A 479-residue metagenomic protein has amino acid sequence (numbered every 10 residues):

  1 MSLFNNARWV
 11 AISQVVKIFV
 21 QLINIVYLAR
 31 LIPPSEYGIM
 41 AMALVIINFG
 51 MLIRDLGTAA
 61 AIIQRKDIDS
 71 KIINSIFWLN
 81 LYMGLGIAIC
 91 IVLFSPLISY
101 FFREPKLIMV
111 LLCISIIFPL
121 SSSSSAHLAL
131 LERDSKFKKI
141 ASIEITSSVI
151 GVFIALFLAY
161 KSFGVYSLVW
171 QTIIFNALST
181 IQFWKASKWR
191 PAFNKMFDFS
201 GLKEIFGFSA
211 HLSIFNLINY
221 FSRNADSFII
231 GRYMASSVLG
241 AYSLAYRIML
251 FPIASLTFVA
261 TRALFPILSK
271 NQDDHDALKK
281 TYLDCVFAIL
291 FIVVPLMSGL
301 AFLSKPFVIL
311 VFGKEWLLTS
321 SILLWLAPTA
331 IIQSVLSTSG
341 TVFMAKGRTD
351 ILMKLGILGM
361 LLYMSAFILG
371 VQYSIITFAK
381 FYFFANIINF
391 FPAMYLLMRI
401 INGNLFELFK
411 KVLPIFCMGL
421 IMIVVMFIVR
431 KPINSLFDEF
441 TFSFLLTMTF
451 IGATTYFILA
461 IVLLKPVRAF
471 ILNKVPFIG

Functional and structural regions predicted by a protein language model:
M1-L22, A60-I63, D67-S75, L107-I108 (+6 more regions): N-terminal membrane topogenesis motif
S2-T58, Y82-S95, L112, I117 (+4 more regions): Signature of the first transmembrane helix
L3, K138, I181-N224, F228 (+3 more regions): Interhelical loop/hinge segments that connect adjacent transmembrane helices in multipass membrane
L3-F4, A61-S70, L120-E144, Y166 (+4 more regions): Membrane-interface junctions at transmembrane-helix termini in multi-pass inner-membrane proteins
M51-S70, E132-R133, A245, M249-V293 (+1 more regions): Helix-loop junctions and terminal segments of transmembrane helices in multi-pass membrane transport/translocation
W78-R103, M109-L112, F153-F157, K161 (+3 more regions): Alpha-helical transmembrane segments of multi-pass membrane transport and lipid-handling proteins
I108-S115, I143-W189, E204-F208, L244 (+4 more regions): Hydrophobic alpha-helical transmembrane segments
M398-L405, M426-G479: Membrane-proximal transmembrane or re-entrant/amphipathic helices at the cytosolic face
